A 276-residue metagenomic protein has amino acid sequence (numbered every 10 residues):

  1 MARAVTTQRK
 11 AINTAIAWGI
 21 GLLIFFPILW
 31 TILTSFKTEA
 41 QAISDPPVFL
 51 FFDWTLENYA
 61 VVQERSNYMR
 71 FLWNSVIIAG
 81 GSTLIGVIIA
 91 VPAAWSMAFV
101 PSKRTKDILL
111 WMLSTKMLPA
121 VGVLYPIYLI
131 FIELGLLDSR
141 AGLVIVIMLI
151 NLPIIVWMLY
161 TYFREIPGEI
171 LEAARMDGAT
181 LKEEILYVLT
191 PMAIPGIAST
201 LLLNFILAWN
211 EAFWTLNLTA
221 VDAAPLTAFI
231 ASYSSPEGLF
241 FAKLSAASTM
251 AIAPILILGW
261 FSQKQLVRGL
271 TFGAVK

Functional and structural regions predicted by a protein language model:
M1-K276: A hydrophobic, multi-pass inner-membrane permease signature
